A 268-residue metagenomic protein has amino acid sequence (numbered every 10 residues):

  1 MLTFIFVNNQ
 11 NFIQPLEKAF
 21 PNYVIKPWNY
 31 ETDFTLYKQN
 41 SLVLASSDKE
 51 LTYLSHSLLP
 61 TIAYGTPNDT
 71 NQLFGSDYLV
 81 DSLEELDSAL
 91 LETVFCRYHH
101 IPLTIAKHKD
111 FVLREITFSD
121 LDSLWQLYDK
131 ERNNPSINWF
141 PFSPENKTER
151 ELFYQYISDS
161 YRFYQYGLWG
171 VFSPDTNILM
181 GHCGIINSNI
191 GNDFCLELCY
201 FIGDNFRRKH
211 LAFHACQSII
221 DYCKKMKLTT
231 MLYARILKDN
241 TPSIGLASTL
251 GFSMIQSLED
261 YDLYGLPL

Functional and structural regions predicted by a protein language model:
M1-H108: Asp-based, Mg2+/Mn2+-dependent phosphohydrolase catalytic module
L2-F6, P15, Y78-N205, D221-Y222 (+2 more regions): GNAT-family acyltransferases
K38-N40, Y166, L228-T229: Short, high-confidence coil segments that cap the C-terminus of an alpha-helix and link into the following beta-strand
A45, G65-P67, R235, S248-L266: Conserved catalytic-core motifs of GNAT/GCN5-like acyltransferases
T52, I244-G245: Alpha-helical segments flanking ligand/cofactor-binding loops in enzyme cores
N177, H210, N240: Conserved G/P- and acidic residue-centered "switch" motifs that form tight phosphate/ATP-binding loops in soluble
F206, H210-I219: Conserved acetyl-CoA pyrophosphate-binding loop and the N-cap/start of the following alpha-helix in GNAT-like
Y233-I244: Conserved beta-strand-loop-alpha-helix junction that forms the acyl-donor binding cleft
